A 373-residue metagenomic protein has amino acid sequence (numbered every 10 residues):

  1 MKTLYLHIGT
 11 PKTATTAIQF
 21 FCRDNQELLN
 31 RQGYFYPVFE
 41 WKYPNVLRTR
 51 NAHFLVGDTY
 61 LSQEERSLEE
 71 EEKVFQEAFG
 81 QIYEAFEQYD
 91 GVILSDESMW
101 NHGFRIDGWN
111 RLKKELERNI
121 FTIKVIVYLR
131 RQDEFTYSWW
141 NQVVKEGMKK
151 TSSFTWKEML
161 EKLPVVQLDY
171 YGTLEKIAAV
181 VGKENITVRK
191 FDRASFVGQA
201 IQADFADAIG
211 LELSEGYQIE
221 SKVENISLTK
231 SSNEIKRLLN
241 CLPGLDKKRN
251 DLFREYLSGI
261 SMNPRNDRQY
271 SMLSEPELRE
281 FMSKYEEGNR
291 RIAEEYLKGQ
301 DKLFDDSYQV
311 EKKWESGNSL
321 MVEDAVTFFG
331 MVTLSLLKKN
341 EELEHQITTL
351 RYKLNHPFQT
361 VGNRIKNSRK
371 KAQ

Functional and structural regions predicted by a protein language model:
M1-Q373: Anion-recognition interface
